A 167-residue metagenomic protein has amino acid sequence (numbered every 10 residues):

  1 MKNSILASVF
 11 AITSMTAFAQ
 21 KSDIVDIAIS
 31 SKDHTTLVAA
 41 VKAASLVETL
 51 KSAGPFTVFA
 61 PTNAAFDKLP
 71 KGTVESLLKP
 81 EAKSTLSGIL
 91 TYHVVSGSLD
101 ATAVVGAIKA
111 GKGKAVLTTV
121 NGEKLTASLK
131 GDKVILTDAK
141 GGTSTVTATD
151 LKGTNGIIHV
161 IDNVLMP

Functional and structural regions predicted by a protein language model:
S4-L6, T16-P167: Mature, structured domains of secreted/extracytosolic soluble proteins
